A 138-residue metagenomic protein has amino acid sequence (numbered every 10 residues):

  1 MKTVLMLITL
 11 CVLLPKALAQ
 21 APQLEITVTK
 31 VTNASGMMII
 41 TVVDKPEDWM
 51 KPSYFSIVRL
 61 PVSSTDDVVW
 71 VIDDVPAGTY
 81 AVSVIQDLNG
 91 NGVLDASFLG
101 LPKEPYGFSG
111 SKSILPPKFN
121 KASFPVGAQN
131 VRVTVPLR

Functional and structural regions predicted by a protein language model:
V4-L13: Sec-dependent N-terminal signal peptides
L14-A19: Sec/Tat signal peptide C-region and signal peptidase I cleavage site
P22-V31, I40, V135: A short, amphipathic beta-strand motif
S64, P76-A77: Surface-exposed loops/turns
D67-D74: Exposed aromatic-hydrophobic patches
G78-V84: A short tyrosine-centered beta-strand micro-motif
L88-L94: Acidic, glycine-anchored loop motifs typical of Ca2+
E104-R138: Extracellular beta-sheet/turn segments enriched in Thr/Pro/Gly and aliphatic residues
